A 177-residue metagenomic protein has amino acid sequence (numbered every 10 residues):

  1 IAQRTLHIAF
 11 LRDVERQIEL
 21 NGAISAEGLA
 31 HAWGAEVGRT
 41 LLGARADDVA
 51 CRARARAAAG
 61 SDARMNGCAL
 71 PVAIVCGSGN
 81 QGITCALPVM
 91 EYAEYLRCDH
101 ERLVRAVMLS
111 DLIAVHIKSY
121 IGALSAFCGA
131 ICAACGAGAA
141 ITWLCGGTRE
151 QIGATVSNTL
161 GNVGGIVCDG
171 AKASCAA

Functional and structural regions predicted by a protein language model:
I1-G67: Signature of multi-pass transmembrane helix bundles
R16, L20-A23, R52, R56-A59 (+5 more regions): Alpha-helical scaffold segments in soluble metabolic enzymes
R39, I83, P88-M90, H116 (+1 more regions): Generic alpha-helical propensity signal that fires on short helical segments and nearby coil/disordered stretches
A44, A59, R64, V72-G77 (+6 more regions): A broadly structural signal marking compact, well-ordered functional cores that mediate small-ligand/cofactor/substrate
D48-G67, D99-I117, L160-G165: Acidic-glycine-rich active-site phosphate/pyrophosphate-binding loop
C68-L87, C128-C132: Conserved phosphate/anionic-ligand binding catalytic regions in large, soluble enzymes, centered on
Y92-D99, R105, V115-A177: Hydrophobic alpha-helical bundle architecture
